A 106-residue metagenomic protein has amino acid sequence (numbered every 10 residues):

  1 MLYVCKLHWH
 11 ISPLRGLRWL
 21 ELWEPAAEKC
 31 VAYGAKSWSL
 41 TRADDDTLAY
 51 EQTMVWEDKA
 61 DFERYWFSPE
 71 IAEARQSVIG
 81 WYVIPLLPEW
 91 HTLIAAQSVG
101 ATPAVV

Functional and structural regions predicted by a protein language model:
M1-Y3, Y33-G34: Short, flexible segments with low predicted structural confidence
Y3-H10, S39-S68, V105: Short, well-ordered beta-strand segments in beta-rich or mixed alpha/beta enzyme and ligand-binding folds
H10-E21: Short, surface-exposed ligand-recognition loops at beta-strand->loop->(often short) alpha-helix junctions that present
R15-L17, K59-F62, A96-S98: Residue-level signal for secondary-structure boundary sites
P25-S37, V55-E89: An amphipathic, aromatic/His-enriched active-site/gating alpha helix that lines ligand/cofactor pockets
K36-L48, A74-V106: Glycine-rich beta-strand-turn "strand-cap" elements at beta-sheet edges
